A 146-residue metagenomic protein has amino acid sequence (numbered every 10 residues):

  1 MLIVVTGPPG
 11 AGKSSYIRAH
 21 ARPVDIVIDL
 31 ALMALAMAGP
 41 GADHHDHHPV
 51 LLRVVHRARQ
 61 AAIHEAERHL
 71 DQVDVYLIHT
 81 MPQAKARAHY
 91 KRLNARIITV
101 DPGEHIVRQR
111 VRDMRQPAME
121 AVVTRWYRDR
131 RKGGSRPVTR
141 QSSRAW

Functional and structural regions predicted by a protein language model:
L2-V4: Short hydrophobic/aromatic beta-strand immediately N-terminal to the Walker A/P-loop
G7-K13: Conserved glycine(s) of the Walker
Y16: Hydrophobic positions on the alpha1 helix immediately C-terminal to the Walker A/P-loop
A19: Active-site signature of alpha/beta-hydrolase-fold catalytic machinery across serine- and Asp/Cys-nucleophile hydrolases
R22-R92: Conserved nucleotide-sensing/catalytic segment adjacent to the nucleotide-binding pocket in NTP-handling enzymes
E65-W146: Replace "adjacent to P-loop NTPase cores in ATP/GTP-dependent enzymes" with "adjacent to NTP-binding cores
